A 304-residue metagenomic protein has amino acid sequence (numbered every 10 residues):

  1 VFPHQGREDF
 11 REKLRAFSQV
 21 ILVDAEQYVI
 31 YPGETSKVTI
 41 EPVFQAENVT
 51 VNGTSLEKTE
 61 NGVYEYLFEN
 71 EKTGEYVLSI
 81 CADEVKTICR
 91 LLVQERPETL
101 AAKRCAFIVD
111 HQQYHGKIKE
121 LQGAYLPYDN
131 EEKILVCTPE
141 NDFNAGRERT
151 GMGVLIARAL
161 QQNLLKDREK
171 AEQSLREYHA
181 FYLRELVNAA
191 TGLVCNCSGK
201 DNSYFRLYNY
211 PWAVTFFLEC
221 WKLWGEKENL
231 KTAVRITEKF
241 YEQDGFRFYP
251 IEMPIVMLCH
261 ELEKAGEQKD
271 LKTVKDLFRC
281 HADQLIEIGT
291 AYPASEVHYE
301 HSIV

Functional and structural regions predicted by a protein language model:
V1-Q27, E60: Beta-strand-rich recognition/accessory modules
L14, V20-D24, V38, A213 (+1 more regions): C-terminal low-complexity, acidic/polar tails when present
S18, V29-P32, E65-L67, V77 (+4 more regions): Compositionally biased, intrinsically disordered low-complexity regions enriched in proline and serine
S18-Q19, Y28, L91, E98: Residue-level marker of intrinsically disordered, low-complexity segments enriched for small/polar residues
L22-Q45: Solvent-exposed, low-complexity, repeat-rich "mucin-like" stalks and linkers
K37, E41-K103: Extended acidic/polar, glycine-enriched regions that form or flank non-catalytic beta-rich accessory modules
T99-V304: Catalytic cores of extracellular degradative/oxidative enzymes
